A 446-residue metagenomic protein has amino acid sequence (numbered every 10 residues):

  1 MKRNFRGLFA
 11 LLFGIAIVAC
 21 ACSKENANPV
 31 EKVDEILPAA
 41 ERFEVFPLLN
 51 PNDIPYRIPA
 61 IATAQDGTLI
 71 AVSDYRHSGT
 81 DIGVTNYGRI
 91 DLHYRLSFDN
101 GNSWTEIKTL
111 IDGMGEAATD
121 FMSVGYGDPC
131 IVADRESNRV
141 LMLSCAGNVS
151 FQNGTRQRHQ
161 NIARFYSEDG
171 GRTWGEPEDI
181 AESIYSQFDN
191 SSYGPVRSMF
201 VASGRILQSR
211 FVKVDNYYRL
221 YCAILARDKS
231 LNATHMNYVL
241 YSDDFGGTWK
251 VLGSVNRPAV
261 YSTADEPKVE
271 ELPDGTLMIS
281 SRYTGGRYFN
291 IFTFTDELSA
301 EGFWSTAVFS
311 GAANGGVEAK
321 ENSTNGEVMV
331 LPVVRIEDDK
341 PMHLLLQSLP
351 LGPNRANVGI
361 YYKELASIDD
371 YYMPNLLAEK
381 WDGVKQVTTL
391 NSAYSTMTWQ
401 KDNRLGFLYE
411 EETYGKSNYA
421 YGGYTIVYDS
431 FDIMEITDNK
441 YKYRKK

Functional and structural regions predicted by a protein language model:
K2-R3, E337: A general structural signal for short secondary-structure junctions and capping/turn motifs
R3-F5, L11, I15-R42: Bacterial Sec-dependent N-terminal signal peptides
R6, L12-I17, Y56, L344 (+1 more regions): Generic signature of intrinsically disordered, low-complexity, basic-rich segments and short cationic peptides
V30-K446: Asp-box/BNR beta-propeller blade signature and adjacent active/binding-site loops in extracellular glycan-interacting
